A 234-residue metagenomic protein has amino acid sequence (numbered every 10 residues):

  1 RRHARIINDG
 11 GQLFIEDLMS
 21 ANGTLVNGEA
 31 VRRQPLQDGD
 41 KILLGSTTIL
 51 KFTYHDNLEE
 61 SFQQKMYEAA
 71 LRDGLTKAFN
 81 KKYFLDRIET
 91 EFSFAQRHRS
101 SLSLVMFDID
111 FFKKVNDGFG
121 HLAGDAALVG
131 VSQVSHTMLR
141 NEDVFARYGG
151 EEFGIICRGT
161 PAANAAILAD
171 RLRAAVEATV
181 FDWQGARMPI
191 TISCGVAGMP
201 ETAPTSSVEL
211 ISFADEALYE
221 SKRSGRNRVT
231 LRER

Functional and structural regions predicted by a protein language model:
R1-S46: Forkhead-associated
M66-D86, A95, F107-H121, V129: Conserved nucleotide-binding and Mg2+-coordinating catalytic segments in signaling enzymes
T76, V105-D108, G150, A214: Conserved metal-coordinating catalytic motifs of nucleotidyl cyclase and c-di-GMP turnover enzymes
K81-S100, S132-R140, R158: Short regulatory alpha-helical coupling segments that immediately precede and/or link into cyclic nucleotide signaling
S132-Q133, N164-D182, F213-D215: Alpha-helical scaffold within the catalytic cores of cyclic-nucleotide enzymes
T137-E142, A174-R187, G198-P200, L218-E220: Short catalytic/binding micro-motifs of nucleotide second-messenger systems
V144-R147: A short pre-motif secondary-structure segment
A162, A166, M199-E233: Catalytic-core segments of nucleotide cyclases and related cyclic-nucleotide turnover enzymes
